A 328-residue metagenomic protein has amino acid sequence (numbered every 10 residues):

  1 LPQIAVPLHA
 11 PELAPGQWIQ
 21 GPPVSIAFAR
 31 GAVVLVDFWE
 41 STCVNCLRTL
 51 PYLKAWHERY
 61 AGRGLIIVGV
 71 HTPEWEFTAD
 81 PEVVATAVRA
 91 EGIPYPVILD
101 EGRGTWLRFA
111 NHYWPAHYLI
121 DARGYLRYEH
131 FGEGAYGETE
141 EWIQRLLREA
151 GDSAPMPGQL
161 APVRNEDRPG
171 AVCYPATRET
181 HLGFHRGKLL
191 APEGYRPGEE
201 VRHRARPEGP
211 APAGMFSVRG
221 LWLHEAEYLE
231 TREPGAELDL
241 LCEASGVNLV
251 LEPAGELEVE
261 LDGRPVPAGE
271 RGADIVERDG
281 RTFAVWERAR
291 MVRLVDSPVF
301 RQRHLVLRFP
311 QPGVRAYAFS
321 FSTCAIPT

Functional and structural regions predicted by a protein language model:
L1-V24, A29, G137-T328: Non-globular targeting/processing and membrane-anchoring segments
V24-L47, L53, I67: Short active-site neighborhood of thiol/selenol oxidoreductases, capturing the structured segment around
R30-V34, G62-I66, I93-Y95, A122: Loop/turn elements at helix/coil->beta-strand transitions in domains of secreted/extracellular proteins
V34, W114-A116, A254: Short loop/turn microsegments at loop-to-beta-strand junctions
L47-A90, E101-T105: Structural microenvironment flanking redox-active thiols in thiol-disulfide oxidoreductases
V84-I120: Short, internal strand/loop/helix patches that form the active-site neighborhood or redox-interaction surface
N111-Y113, A122-A150: Non-catalytic, surface beta->alpha helical segment in thiol-disulfide oxidoreductase systems
